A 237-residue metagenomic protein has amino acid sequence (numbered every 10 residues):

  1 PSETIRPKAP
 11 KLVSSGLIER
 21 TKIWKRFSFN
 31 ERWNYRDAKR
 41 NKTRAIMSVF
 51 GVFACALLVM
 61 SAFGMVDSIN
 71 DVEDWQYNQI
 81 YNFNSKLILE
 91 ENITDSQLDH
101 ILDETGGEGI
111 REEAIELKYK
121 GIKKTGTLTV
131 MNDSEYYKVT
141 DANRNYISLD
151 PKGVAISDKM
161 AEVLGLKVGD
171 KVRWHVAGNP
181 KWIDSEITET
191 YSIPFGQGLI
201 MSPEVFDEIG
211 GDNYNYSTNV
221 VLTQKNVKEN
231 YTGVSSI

Functional and structural regions predicted by a protein language model:
P1-L12: C-terminal membrane-exit region of the final transmembrane helix in multipass inner-membrane proteins
G16-R32: Short, membrane-interfacial amphipathic segments enriched in basic
F27-E162, K167-D170, H175: Juxtamembrane segments of multi-pass membrane proteins
I69-E73, V227-I237: Peri-transmembrane interface segments
I80-Y81, T190-N226: Small-residue transmembrane helix packing/gating motifs
E112, D133-S134, E189-G196: Short, conserved beta-turn/loop elements at beta-strand boundaries and strand-helix junctions
G126, S185-T188: Small-residue-enriched segments and motifs
